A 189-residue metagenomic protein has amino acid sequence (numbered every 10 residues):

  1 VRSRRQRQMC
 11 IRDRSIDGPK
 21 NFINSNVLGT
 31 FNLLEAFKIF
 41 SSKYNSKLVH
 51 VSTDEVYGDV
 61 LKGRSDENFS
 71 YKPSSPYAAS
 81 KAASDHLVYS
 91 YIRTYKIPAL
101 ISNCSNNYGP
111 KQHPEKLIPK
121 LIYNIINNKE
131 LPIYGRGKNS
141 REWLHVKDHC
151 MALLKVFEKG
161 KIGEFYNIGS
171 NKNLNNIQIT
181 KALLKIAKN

Functional and structural regions predicted by a protein language model:
V1-D13: Single conserved hydrophobic/aromatic residue that forms the stacking wall/gate of nucleotide- or nucleobase-binding
Q8, S52-T53: Conserved NAD(P)H cofactor-binding loop of Rossmann-fold oxidoreductase domains
D13, K20, F31, K111 (+4 more regions): Residues in well-ordered alpha-helical elements
S15, S105-N106, F165-I168: Short-chain dehydrogenase/reductase
D17-E35, S42-K47, E55-I101, Y108 (+1 more regions): Catalytic helix-loop patch of NAD(P)-dependent Rossmann-fold dehydrogenases
V49-V51, S102, L121: Hydrophobic structural elements of the Rossmann-like NAD(P)H-binding subdomain that define the short-chain
A83, L87, Y91, L121 (+2 more regions): Hydrophobic alpha-helix immediately C-terminal to the catalytic Tyr-X-X-X-Lys motif of short-chain
P119, I125-N189: C-terminal substrate-binding subdomain of Rossmann-fold SDR/epimerase-dehydratase oxidoreductases
